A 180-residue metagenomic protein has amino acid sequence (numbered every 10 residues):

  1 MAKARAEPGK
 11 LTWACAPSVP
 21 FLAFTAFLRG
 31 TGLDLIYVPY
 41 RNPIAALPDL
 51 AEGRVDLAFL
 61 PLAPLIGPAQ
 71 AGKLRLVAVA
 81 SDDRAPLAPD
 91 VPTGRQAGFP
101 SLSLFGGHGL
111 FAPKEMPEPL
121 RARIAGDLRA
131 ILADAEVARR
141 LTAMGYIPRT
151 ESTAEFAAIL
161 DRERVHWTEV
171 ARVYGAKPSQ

Functional and structural regions predicted by a protein language model:
M1-A45, G107-R140: Hinge/capping helix and adjacent helix->loop/strand transition within the periplasmic-binding protein
E7-L11, L33, A51-L60, K73-L76 (+1 more regions): Alpha-to-beta junction loops
V19, V38-P48, E52, P61-P64 (+1 more regions): Short helix-initiation/N-cap motifs at beta->coil->alpha
A23, A46, P61-P64, D90 (+4 more regions): Hydrophobic alpha-helical segments typical of transmembrane helices and their membrane-interface/capping positions
F24, D49-A51, A69-G72: Hydrophobic residues within well-ordered alpha-helices
G30-L33, E118-Q180: An extracytoplasmic/periplasmic, membrane-proximal ligand-sensing/linker region
F59-L60, V79, L104, E151: Short beta-strand and adjacent tight-turn residues that come in two discontinuous sequence segments and form the edges
L65-L132, V165: C-terminal lobe and pocket-closing loops of periplasmic/extracytoplasmic Venus-flytrap solute-binding proteins
